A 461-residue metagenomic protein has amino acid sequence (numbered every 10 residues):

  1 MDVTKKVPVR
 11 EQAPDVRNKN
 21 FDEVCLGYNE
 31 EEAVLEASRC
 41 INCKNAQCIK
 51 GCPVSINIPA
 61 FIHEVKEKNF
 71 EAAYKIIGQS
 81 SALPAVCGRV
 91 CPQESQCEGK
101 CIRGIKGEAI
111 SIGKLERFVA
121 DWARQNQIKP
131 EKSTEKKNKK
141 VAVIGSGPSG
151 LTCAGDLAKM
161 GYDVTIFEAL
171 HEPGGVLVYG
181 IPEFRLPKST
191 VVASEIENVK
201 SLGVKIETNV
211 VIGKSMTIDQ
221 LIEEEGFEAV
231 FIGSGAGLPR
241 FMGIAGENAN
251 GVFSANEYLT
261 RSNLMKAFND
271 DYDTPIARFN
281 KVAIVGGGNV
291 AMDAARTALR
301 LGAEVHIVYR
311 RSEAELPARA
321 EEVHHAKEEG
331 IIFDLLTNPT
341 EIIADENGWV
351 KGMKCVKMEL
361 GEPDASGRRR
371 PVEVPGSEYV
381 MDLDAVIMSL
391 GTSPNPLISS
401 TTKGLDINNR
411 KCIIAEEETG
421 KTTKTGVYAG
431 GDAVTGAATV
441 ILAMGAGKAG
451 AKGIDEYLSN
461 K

Functional and structural regions predicted by a protein language model:
R17-L35, N57-R89, K106-S133, S262-N263 (+1 more regions): Ferredoxin-type iron-sulfur electron-transfer modules in oxidoreductases and energy-metabolism complexes
N42-E67, V86-V119, T165, E172 (+1 more regions): Iron-sulfur cluster-binding cysteine motifs and their immediate structural context in ferredoxin-like electron-transfer
A72, E135-K136, K140-I144, I196-I244 (+4 more regions): Feature captures the FAD/FMN-dependent oxidoreductase FAD-binding
V119-E135, S194-K214, P239-L301, N408-E418 (+1 more regions): Glycine-rich dinucleotide-binding loop and its adjacent helix/turn
K140-T165, A291-L299: N-terminal Rossmann-like FAD-binding beta1-loop-alpha1 element of flavoenzymes
D163-I166, L170-S201, I206-E207, A295-E341: Rossmann-like dinucleotide-binding cores of NAD(P)H-dependent redox enzymes
N248-F279, P363-A437: FAD-site-proximal beta/loop scaffold in flavoenzymes
A433-N460: A conserved FAD-binding loop/helix module that cradles the flavin
